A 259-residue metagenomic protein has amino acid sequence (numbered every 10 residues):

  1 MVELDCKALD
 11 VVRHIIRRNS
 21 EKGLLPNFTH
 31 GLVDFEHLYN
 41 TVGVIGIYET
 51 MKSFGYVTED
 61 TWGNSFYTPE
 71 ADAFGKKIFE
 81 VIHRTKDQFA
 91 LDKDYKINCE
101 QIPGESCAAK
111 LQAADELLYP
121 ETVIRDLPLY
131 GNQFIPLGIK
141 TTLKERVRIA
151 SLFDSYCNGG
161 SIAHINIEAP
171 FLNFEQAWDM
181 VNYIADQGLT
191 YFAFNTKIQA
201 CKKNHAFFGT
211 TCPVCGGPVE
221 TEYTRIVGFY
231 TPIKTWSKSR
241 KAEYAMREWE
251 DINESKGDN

Functional and structural regions predicted by a protein language model:
M1-N259: Long, C-terminal-biased catalytic regions of enzyme "large/alpha" subunits
